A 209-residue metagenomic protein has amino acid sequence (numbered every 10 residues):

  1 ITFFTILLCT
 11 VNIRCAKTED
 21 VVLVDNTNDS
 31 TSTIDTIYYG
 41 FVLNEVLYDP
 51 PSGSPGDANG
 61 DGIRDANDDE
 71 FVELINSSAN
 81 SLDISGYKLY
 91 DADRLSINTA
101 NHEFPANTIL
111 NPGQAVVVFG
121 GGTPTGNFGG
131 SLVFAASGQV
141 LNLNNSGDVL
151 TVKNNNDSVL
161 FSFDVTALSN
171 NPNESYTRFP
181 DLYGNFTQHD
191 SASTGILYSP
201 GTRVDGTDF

Functional and structural regions predicted by a protein language model:
I1-R14: Sec-dependent bacterial lipoprotein signal peptides
C15-F186, S191, Y198-F209: Activation on beta-sandwich/Ig-like modules and their edge loops
